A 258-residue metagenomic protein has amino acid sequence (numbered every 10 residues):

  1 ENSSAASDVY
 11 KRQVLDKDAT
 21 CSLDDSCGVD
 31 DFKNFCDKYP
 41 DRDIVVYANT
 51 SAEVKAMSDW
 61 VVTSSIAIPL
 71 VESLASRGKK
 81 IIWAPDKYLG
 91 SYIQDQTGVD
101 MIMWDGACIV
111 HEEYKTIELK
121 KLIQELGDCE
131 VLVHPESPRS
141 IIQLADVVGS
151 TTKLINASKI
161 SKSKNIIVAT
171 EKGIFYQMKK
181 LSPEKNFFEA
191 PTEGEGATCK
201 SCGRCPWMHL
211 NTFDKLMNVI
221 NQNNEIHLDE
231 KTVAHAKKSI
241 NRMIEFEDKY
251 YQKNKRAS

Functional and structural regions predicted by a protein language model:
E1-A6, Y10: Single conserved hydrophobic/aromatic residue that forms the stacking wall/gate of nucleotide- or nucleobase-binding
K11-K17, W60-S65, D100-V110, V147-T152 (+2 more regions): Short hydrophobic/aromatic-enriched beta-strand-loop microsegments
K11-P40, W104-E112, A190-T212: Long, charge-dense
V14-L15, V45-V46, I82-D86, V168-A169: Short beta-strand segments
D24-N34, E53, D59-S76, W83-L89 (+3 more regions): Active-site glycine-rich loop that binds ribose-phosphate moieties when present
W104-I167: Active-site rim loops that border cofactor/substrate pockets in soluble metabolic enzymes
V110, K153, S161-S163, T170-S258: C-terminal functional extensions of proteins
